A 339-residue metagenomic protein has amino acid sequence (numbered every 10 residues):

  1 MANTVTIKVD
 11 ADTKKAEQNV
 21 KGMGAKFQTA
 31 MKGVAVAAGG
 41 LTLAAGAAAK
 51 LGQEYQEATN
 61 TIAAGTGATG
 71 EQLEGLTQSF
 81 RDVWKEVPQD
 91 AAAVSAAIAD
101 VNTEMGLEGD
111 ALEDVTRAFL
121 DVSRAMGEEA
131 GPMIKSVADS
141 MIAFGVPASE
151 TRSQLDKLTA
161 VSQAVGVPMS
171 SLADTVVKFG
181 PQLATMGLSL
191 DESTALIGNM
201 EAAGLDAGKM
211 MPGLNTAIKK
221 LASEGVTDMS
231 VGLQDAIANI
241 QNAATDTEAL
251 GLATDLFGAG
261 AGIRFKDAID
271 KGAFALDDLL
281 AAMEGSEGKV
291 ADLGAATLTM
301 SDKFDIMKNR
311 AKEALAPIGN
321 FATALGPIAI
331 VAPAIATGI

Functional and structural regions predicted by a protein language model:
M1-E57, L107, S123, S162 (+3 more regions): Low-complexity, glycine/alanine-rich, low-charge segments that are largely flexible
T4-K8, Q72, A93, E129: Residues at or immediately flanking beta-strands
D10-T29, A148, A243-T247, K266-I269 (+2 more regions): Compositionally biased, low-complexity segments of secreted and virulence-associated proteins that act as
K15-N19, Q72, D228: Short, conserved charged micro-motifs
V36-K85, A96-L107, A111-A125, P132-V167 (+9 more regions): Small-residue helix-packing and pore-constriction motifs in hydrophobic alpha-helices
Q89-D90: Short, charge-rich amphipathic alpha-helical segments embedded in non-transmembrane helical bundles/solenoids
A238-K312: Hydrophobic, often aromatic-rich secondary-structure segments at membrane interfaces
